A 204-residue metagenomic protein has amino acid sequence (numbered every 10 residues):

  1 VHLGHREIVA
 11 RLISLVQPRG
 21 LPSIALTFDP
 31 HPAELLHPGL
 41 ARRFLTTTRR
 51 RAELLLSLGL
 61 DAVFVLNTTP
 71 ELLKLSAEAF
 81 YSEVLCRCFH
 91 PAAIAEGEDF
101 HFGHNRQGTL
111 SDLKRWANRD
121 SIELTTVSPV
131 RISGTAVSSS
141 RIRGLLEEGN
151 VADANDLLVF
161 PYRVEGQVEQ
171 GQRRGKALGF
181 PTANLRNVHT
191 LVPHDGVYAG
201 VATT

Functional and structural regions predicted by a protein language model:
V1-T204: Nucleotidyltransferase catalytic core that binds NTPs
